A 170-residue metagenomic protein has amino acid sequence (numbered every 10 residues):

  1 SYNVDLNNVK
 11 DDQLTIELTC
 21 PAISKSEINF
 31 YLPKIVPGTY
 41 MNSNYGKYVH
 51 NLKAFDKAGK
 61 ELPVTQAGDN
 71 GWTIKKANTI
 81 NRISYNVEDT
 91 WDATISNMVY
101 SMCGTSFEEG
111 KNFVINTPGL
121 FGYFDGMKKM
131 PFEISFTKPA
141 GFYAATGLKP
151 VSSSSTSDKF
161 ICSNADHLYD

Functional and structural regions predicted by a protein language model:
S1-I35, V114-G119: Early extracytoplasmic/domain-onset interaction patches
T19, N42-N51, F55-D170: Non-catalytic architectural context of zinc metalloproteases
I28, L32-P37, W91-V99: Flexible, gly/proline-biased loop segments at the beginnings of proteins or at boundaries between secondary-structure
